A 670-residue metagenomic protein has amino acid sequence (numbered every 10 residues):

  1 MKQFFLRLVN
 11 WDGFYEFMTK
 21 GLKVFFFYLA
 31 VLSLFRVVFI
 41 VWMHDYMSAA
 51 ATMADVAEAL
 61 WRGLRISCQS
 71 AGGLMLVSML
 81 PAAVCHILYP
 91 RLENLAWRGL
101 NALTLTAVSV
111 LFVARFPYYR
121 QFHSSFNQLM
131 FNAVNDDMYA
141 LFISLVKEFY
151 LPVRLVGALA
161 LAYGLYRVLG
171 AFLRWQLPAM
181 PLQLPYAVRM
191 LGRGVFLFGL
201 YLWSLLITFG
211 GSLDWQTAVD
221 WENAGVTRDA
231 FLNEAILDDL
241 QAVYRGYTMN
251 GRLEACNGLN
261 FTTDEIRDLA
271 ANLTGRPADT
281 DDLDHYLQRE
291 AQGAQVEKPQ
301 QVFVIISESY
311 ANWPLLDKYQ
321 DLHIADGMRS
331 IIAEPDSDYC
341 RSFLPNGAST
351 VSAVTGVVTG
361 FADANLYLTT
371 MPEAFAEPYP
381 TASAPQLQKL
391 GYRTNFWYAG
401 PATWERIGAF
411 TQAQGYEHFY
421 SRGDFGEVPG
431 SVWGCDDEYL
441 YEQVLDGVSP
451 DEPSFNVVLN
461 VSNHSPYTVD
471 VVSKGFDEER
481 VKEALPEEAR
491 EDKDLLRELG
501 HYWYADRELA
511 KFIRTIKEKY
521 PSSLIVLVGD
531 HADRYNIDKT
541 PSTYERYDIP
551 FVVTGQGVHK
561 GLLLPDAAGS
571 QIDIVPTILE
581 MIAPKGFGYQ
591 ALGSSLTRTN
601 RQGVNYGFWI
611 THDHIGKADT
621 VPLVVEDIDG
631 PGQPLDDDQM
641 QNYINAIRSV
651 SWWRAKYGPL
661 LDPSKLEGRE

Functional and structural regions predicted by a protein language model:
K2-A255: Transmembrane and membrane-interface helices of multi-pass, inner-membrane envelope-modifying transferases
F4, G13, F17, D137-A140 (+9 more regions): Exposed alpha-helical structural elements
V31, N135-Y139, L237-L240, T263-R267 (+5 more regions): Alpha-helix initiation and N-capping motif
S48-D55, S124-Q128, A140, S144-L151 (+7 more regions): General structural signal for secondary-structure boundaries
L80, G157, L259, Q590-S594: Sparse recognition of residues in long alpha-helices and their boundaries
D136-L145, L173-R174, N260-L269, L368-E373 (+2 more regions): Short, highly charged low-complexity linear segments
D229, I236-E290, K298, D326 (+1 more regions): The feature marks either
T274-E670: Solvent-exposed soluble domains appended to multi-pass membrane proteins
